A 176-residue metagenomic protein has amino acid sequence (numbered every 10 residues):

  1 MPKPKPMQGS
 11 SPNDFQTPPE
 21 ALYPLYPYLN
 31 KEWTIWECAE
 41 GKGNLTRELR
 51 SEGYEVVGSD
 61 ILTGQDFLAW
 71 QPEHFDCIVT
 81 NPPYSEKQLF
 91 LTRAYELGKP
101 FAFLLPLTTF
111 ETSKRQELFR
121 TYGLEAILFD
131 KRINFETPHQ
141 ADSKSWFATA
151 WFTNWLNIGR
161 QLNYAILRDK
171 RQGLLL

Functional and structural regions predicted by a protein language model:
M1-L176: Class I S-adenosyl-L-methionine-dependent methyltransferase catalytic core
